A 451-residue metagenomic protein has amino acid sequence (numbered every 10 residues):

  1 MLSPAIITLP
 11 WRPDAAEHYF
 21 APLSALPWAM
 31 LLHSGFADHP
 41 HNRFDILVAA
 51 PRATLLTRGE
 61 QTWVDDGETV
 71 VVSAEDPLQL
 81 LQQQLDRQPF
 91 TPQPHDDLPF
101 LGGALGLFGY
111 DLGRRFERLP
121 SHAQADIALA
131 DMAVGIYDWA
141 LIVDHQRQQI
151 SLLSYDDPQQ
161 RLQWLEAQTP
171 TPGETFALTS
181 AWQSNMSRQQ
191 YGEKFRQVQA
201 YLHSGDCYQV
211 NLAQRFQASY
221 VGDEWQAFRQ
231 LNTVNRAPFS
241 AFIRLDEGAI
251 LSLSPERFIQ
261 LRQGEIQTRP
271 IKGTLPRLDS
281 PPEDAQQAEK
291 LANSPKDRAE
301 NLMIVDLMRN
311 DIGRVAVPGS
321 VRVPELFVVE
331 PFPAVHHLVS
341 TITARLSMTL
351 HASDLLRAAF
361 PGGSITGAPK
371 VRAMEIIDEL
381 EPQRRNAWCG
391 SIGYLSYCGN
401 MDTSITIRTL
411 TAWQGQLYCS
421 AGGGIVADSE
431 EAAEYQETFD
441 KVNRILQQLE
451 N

Functional and structural regions predicted by a protein language model:
M1-N451: Extended alpha-helical targeting/anchoring segments, especially N-terminal organellar/secretory targeting helices
